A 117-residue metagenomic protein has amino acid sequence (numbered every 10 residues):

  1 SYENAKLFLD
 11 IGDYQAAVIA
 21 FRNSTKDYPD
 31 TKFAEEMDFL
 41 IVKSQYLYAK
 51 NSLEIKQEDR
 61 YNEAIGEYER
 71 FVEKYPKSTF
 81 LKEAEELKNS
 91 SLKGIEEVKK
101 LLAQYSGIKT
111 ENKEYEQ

Functional and structural regions predicted by a protein language model:
S1-Q117: Acidic, polar-rich low-complexity tracts and alpha-helical solenoid repeat scaffolds
